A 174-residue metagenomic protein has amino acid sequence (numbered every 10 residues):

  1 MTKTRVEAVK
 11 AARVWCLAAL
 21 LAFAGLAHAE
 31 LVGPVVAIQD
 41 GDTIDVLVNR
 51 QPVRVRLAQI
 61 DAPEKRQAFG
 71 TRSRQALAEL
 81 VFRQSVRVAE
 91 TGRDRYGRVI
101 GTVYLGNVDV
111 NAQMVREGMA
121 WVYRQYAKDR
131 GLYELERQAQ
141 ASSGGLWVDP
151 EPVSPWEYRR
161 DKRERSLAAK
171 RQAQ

Functional and structural regions predicted by a protein language model:
T2-V6, R13-C16, F23-Q174: Small beta-barrel nucleic-acid-binding modules, primarily SNase/OB-fold domains and secondarily Tudor-like barrels
